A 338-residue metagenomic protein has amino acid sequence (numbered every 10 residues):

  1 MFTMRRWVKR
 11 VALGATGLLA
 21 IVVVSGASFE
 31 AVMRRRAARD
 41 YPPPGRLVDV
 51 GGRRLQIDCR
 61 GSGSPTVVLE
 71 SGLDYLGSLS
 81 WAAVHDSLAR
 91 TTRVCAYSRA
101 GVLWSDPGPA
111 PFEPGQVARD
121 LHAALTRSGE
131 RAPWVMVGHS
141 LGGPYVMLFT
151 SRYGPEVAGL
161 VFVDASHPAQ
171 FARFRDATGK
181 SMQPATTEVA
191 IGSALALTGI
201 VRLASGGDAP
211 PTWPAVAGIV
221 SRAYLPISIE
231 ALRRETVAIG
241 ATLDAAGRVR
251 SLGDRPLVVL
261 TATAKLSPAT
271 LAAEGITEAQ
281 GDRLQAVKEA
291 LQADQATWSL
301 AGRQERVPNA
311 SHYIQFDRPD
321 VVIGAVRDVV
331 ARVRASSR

Functional and structural regions predicted by a protein language model:
F2-V67, L79, R90-T92, V287 (+2 more regions): Alpha/beta-hydrolase fold catalytic core
V48, I57, L88, S98 (+6 more regions): Generic structural signal for small/hydrophobic residues in well-ordered secondary structure, especially within
R60, R99-V137: Active-site loop/oxyanion-hole signature of alpha/beta-hydrolase fold enzymes
R60-W104: Conserved HGGG/HGGXW glycine-rich cap/lid loop of the alpha/beta-hydrolase fold
L79-W81, S105-P111, A172-R173: Conserved catalytic-core motifs of eukaryotic protein kinase domains, centered on the activation segment
P114, V157-T297, A301-R306: Flexible "cap/lid" subdomain of the alpha/beta-hydrolase fold that forms the substrate-access gate
R131-R175: Conserved hydrolase catalytic core segment
A290, W298-R338: Catalytic active-site module of serine/aspartate enzymes centered on a nucleophile-bearing elbow/loop
